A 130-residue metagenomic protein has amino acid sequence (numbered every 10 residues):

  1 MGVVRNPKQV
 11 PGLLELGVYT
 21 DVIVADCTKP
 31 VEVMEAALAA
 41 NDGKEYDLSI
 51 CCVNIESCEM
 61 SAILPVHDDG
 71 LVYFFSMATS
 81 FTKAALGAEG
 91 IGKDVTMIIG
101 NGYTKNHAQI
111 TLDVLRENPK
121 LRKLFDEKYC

Functional and structural regions predicted by a protein language model:
M1-I55: Adenosine-nucleotide cofactor-binding segment
G2-R5, M77, G102, E127: Proline- and acidic/polar-enriched loop/turn elements at helix boundaries
I23-V24, V95-M97, K120-F125: A polyampholytic, Gly/Pro-enriched intrinsically disordered region
M34-L38, T111, F125: Generic hydrophobic, helix-prone segments enriched in Leu/Val/Ile
G43, D113-C130: C-terminal capping/lid region of NAD(P)-dependent oxidoreductase domains
V53-N118: Glycine-rich phosphate-binding loop and adjacent beta-alpha segment of Rossmann(oid) nucleotide-cofactor-binding
